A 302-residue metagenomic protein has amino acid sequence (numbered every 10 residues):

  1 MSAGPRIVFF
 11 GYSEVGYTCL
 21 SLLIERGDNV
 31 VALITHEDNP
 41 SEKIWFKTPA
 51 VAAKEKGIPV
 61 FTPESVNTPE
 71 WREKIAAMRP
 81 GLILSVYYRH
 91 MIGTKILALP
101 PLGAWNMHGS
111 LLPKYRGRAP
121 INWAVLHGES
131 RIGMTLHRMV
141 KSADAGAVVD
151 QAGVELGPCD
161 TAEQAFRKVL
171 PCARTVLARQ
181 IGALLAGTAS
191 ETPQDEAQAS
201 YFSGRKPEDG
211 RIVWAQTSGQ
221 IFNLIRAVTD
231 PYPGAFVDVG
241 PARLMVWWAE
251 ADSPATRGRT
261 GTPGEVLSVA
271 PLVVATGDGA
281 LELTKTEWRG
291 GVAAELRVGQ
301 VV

Functional and structural regions predicted by a protein language model:
M1-I44: N-terminal Rossmann-like dinucleotide-binding module
G4-P5, E25-R26, L82-Y201: Donor/substrate-binding cores of folate-linked one-carbon enzymes
Y17, F46, T68-R72, H90 (+1 more regions): Structural motif corresponding to alpha-helix initiation and N-cap regions
L33-L82: N-terminal glycine-/serine-/threonine-rich beta1-alpha1-beta2 phosphate-ribose binding loop of Rossmann-like
I34, A215-V302: An anion-binding loop in the catalytic cleft
S203-Q216: Acyl-group handling in specialized metabolite and lipid biosynthesis
